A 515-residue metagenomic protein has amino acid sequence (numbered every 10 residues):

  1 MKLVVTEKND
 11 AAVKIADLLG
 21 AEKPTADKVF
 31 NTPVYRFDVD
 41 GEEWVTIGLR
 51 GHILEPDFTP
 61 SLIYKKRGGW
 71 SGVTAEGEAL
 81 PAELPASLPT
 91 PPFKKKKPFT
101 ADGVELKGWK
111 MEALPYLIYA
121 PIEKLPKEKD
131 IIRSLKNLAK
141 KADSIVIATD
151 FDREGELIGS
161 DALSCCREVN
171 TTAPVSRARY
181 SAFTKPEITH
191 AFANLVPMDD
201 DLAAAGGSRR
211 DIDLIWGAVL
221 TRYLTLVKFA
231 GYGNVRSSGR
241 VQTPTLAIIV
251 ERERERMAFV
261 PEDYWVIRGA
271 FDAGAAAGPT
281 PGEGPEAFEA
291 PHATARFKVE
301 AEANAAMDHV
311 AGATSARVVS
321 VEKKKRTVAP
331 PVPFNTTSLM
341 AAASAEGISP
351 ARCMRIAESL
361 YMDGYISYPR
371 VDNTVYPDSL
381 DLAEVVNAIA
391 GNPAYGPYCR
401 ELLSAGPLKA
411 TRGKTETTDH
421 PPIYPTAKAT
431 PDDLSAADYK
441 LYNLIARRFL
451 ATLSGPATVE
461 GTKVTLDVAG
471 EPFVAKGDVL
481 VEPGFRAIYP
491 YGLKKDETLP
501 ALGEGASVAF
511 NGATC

Functional and structural regions predicted by a protein language model:
M1-V4, E43-V45, D143-V146, A173-R177 (+6 more regions): Beta-sheet entry/capping signal
M1-W216, E497-T498, N511-T514: Intrinsically disordered, low-complexity regulatory segments
A11, K127-L138, E154-A162, T184-I188 (+15 more regions): Helical mechanochemical/support elements of P-loop NTPase systems and associated helical scaffolds
L18, L138-K141, D161-C165, A191 (+12 more regions): Generic, well-ordered alpha-helical scaffold segments in large soluble proteins
K23-K28, P174, P197-L202, R222-L226 (+4 more regions): Active-site phosphate-binding and catalytic loops of NTP-dependent enzymes
G41-I47, G51-K124, G233-E358, R400 (+2 more regions): Long, highly charged, low-complexity internal segments
T149-F151, A341-A343, R370: Short glycine-centered, acidic/aromatic-flanked micro-motifs in structured strand/loop junctions that mark active-site
D199-L202, G206, D213-L220, T225 (+5 more regions): Extended, highly charged linker/hinge segments and catalytic-adjacent loops that couple domains and form adaptable
